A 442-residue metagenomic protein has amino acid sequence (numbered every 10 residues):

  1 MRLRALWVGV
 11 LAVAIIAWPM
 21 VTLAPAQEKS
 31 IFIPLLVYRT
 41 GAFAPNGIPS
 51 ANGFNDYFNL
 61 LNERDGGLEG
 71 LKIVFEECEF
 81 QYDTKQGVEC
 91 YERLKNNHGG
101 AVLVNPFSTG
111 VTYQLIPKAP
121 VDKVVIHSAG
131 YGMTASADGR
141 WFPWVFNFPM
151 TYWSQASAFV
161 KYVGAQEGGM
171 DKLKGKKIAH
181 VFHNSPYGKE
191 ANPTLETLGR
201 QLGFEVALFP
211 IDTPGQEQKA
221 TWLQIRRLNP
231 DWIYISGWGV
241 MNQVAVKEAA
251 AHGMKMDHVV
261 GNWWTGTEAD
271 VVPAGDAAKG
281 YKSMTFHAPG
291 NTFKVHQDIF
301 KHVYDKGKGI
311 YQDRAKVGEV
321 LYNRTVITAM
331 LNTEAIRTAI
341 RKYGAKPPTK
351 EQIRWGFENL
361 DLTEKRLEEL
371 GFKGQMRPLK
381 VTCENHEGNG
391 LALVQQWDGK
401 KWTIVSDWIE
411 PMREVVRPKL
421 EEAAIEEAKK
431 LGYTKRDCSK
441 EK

Functional and structural regions predicted by a protein language model:
M1-F32, I425-K442: Short, low-complexity disordered leader/linker segments with a strong preference for bacterial N-terminal type II
E28-F32, P45-N52, R64-G139, F148 (+3 more regions): Beta-alpha junction/loop-to-helix N-cap segments that form part of ligand/metal-binding clefts
I31-N55, E79-K85, F107-S108, V181-E190 (+1 more regions): Extracytoplasmic "Venus flytrap"
F80, I126-S128, G132-A137, P214 (+2 more regions): Venus flytrap/periplasmic-binding-protein-like
Q86, T134-A135, P143-G253, G290-V295: Extracellular/periplasmic Venus flytrap/periplasmic-binding protein
L94-F107, H127-A129, K177-F182, N229-G239 (+3 more regions): Periplasmic-binding protein-like
F142, A249-I327, W408-V415: Extracellular/periplasmic periplasmic-binding protein-like sensory domains
G309-Y322, T333-S406, K440: Segments of small-molecule ligand-sensing domains
